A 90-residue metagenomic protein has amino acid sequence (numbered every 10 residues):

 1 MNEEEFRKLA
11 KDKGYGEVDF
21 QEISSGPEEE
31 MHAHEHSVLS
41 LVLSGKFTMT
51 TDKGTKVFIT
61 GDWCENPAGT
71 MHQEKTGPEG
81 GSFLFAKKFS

Functional and structural regions predicted by a protein language model:
M1-N2: Fe(II)/2-oxoglutarate oxygenase catalytic core
E17-H34, A68: Conserved short histidine dyad/triad with adjacent acidic residue
A33-T48: Short, conserved beta-strand element in jelly-roll/cupin
D52-G69: Short acidic-glycine-tyrosine-enriched beta hairpin
A68-S90: Ligand-binding loop in jelly-roll beta-barrel domains
